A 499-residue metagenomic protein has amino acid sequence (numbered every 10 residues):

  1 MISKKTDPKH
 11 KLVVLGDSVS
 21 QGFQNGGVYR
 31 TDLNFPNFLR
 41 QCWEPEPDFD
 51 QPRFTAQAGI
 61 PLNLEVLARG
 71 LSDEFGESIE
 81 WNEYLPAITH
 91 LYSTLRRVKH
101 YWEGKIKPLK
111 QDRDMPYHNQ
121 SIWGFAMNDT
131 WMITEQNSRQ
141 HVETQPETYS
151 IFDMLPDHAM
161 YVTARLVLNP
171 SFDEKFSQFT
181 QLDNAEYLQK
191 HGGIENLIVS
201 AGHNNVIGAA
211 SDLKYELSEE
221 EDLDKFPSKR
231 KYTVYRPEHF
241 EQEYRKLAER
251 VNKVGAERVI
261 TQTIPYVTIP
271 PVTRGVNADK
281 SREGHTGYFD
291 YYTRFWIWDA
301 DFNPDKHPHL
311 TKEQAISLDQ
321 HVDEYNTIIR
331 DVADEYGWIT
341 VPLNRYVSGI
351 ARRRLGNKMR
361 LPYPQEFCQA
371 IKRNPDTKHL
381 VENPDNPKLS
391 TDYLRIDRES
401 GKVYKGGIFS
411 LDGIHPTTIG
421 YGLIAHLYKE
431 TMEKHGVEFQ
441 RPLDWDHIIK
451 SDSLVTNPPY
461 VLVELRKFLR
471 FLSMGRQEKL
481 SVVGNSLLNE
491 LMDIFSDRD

Functional and structural regions predicted by a protein language model:
K9-G26, V206, P416: Catalytic nucleophile-elbow at a beta strand-turn-alpha helix junction centered on a G-D-S/GDSL motif, marking
L12, F35-W43, E195-L197, Q369-D452: Histidine-centered active-site loop/cap adjacent to the catalytic His in serine esterases/O-acetyl transfer systems
L15-D17, V199-N204, Q262-Y266, L343-Y346 (+2 more regions): Active-site-proximal beta-strand/loop segments in catalytic clefts of secreted hydrolases
Q21-F23, N205-A209, V267-V272, S348-R352: Short catalytic/ligand-binding loop motif for oxyanion handling, primarily in non-cytosolic enzymes, centered on
G22, G26-Q242, P442-D499: Conserved SGNH/GDSL esterase-like catalytic core that processes O-acyl groups on lipids and polysaccharides
Y187-I194, Q242-T261, L310-L343: A structural motif corresponding to the C-terminal end of an alpha-helix and its immediate exit/capping segment
Y266, T273-Q320, R330-I414, L465-R466: Mobile gating loops/cap/lid regions near enzyme active sites that modulate substrate access
